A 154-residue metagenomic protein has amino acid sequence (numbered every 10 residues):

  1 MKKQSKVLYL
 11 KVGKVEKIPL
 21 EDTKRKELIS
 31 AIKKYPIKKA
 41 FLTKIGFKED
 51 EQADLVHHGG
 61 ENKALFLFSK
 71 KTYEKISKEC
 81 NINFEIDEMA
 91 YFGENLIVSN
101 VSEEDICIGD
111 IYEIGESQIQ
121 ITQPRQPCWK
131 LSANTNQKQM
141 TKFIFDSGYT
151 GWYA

Functional and structural regions predicted by a protein language model:
M1-A133: Electropositive, beta-rich accessory/interaction domains or terminal extensions that provide binding surfaces
T122-G151: Flexible glycine-rich active-site/ligand-binding loops centered on an Asp-His dyad
